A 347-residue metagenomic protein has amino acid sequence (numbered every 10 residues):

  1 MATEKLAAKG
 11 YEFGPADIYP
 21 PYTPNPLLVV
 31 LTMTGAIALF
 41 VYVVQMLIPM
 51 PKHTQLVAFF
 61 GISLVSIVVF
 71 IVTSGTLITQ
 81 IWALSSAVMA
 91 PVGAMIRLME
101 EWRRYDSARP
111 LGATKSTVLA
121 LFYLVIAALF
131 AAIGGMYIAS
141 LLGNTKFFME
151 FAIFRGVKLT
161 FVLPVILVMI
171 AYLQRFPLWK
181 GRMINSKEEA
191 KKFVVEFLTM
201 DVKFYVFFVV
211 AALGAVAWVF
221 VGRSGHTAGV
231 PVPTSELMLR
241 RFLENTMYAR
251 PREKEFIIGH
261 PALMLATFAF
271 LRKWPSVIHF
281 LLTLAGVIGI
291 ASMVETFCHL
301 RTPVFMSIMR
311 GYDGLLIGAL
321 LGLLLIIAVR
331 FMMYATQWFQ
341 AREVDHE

Functional and structural regions predicted by a protein language model:
M1-N25: Soluble extramembrane regions of membrane proteins in the secretory/endomembrane system
P24-A36: N-terminal membrane-entry
I37-E347: Alpha-helical transmembrane segments of integral membrane proteins
